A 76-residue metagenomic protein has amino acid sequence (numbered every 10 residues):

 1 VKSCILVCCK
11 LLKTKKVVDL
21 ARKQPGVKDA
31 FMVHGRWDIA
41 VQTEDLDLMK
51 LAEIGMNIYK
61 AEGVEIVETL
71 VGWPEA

Functional and structural regions predicted by a protein language model:
V1-A76: A compositional/biophysical signature of low hydrophobicity enriched in polar/charged and small residues
